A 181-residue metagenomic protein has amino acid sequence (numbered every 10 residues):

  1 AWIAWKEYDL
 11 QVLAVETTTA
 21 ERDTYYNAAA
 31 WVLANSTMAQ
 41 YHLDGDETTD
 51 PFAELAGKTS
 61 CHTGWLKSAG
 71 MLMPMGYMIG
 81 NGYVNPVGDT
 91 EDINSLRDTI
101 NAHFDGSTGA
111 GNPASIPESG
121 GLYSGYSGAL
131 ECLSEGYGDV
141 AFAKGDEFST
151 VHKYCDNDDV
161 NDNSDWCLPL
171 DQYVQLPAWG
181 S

Functional and structural regions predicted by a protein language model:
A1-D9, Y77-G80, S124-G180: A ligand-binding cleft/hinge motif common to bilobed small-molecule-binding domains
W2, S60-T63, G70-L72, G76-G80 (+2 more regions): Aromatic/pi-system hotspot detector in well-structured domains
V12-A29, N85-I116, Y154-S181: Periplasmic-binding protein-like
A14-T90: A conserved helix-loop-strand patch within extracytoplasmic ligand-binding domains of the periplasmic binding
A30, D46-G57, S119-E131, S164-C167: Glycine-rich, flexible loop segments associated with nucleotide phosphate handling
